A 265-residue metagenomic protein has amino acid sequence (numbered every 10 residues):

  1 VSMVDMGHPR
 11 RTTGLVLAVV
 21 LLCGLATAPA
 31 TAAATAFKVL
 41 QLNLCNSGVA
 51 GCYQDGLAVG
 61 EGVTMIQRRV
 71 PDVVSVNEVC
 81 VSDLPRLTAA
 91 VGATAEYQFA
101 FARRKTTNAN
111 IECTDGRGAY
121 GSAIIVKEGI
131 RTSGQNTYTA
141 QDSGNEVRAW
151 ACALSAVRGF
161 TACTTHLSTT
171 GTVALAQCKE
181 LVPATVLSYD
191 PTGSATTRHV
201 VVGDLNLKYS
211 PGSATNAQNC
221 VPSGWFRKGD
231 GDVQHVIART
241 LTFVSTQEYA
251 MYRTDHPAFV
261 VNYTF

Functional and structural regions predicted by a protein language model:
S2, R11-G14, A26-A90, A109 (+3 more regions): N-terminal, active-site-proximal structural segment of metallo-dependent hydrolase catalytic domains
D5, L187-V200, N206-F265: Metal-dependent phosphoester-hydrolase catalytic domains
A36, V70, R158, P191-R198: Short coil/turn segments at beta-strand junctions that form active-site/ligand-binding loops
A36-G51, G134-N136, C152, G159-T169: Active-site-proximal beta-strand elements of phosphoester/diester hydrolases
N43-C45, V79-C80, R131, H166-S168 (+2 more regions): Catalytic metal-binding/acid-base residues of hydrolase active sites
Q67-P71, T88-E96, A100-A102, I130 (+2 more regions): Sec-exported extracytoplasmic/periplasmic mature domains
E78-G159, Y249-A250: Structured beta-strand-rich core segments of catalytic domains in phosphoester-bond hydrolases
C163, L167-P183, Y209-C220, G224-F226: Active-site-proximal segments of metal-dependent phosphoesterases and phosphodiesterases across multiple
